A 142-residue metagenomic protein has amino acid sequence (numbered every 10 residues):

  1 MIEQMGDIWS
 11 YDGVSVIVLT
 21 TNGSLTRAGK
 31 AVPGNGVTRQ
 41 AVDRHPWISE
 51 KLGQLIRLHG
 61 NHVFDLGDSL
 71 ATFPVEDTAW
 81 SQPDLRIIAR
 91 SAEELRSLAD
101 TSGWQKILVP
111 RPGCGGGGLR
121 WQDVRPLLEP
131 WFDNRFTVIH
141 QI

Functional and structural regions predicted by a protein language model:
M1-I142: Macrodomain-like recognition of ADP-ribose-binding/processing modules
